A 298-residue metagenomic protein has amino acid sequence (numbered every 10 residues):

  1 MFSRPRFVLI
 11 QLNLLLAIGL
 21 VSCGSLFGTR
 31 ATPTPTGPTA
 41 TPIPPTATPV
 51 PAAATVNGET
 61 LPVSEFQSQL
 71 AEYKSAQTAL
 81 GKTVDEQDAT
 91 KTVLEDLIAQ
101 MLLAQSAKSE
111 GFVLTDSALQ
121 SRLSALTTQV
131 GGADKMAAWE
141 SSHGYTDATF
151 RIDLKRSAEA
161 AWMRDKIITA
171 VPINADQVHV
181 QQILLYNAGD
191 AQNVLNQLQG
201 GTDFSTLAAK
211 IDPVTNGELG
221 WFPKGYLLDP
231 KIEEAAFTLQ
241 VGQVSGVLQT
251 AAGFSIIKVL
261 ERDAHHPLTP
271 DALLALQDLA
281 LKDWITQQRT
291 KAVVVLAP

Functional and structural regions predicted by a protein language model:
F2-L12: Bacterial N-terminal signal peptides that target proteins for export
G19-S22: C-terminal motif of bacterial Sec signal peptides marking the signal peptidase cleavage site
S25, T29-T149: N-terminal targeting/tethering segments
P49-V56, L61, D88, L114 (+7 more regions): Extracytoplasmic
V50-K74, L102-A107, A158-M163, Q181-N187 (+3 more regions): FKBP-type peptidyl-prolyl cis-trans isomerase
L70-Q77, V93, L97-M101, Q105-L114 (+13 more regions): Sec/Tat-exported extracytoplasmic proteins
T83-V84, V194-I232, E261, H265-P267: Peptidyl-prolyl cis-trans isomerase
A138-L184, K210, P230-P270: Proteostasis/folding factors centered on peptidyl-prolyl cis-trans isomerases
